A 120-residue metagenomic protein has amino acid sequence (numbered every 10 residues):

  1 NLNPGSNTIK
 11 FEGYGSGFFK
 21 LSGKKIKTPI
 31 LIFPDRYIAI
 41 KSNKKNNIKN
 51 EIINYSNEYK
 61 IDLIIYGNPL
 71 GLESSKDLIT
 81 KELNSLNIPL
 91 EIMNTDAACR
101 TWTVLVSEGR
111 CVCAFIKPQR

Functional and structural regions predicted by a protein language model:
N1-N50, V106-R120: Non-catalytic interface/targeting segments
I40-K41, L72-S75, T101: Short active-site-adjacent helix-start/loop capping segments
N47-I48, E58-K60, E91-T95, P118-R120: Short, surface-exposed, polar/charged, turn-prone segments marking secondary-structure boundaries
N50-E51, D77, D96: Generic alpha-helical secondary structure signal
Y55-I92: Mid-chain, well-packed structural core segment of small domains
L70-E73, A97-C99, R120: A short acidic, glycine/proline-enriched capping/turn motif at secondary-structure boundaries, especially helix N-cap
T95-V106: Long, charge-dense
